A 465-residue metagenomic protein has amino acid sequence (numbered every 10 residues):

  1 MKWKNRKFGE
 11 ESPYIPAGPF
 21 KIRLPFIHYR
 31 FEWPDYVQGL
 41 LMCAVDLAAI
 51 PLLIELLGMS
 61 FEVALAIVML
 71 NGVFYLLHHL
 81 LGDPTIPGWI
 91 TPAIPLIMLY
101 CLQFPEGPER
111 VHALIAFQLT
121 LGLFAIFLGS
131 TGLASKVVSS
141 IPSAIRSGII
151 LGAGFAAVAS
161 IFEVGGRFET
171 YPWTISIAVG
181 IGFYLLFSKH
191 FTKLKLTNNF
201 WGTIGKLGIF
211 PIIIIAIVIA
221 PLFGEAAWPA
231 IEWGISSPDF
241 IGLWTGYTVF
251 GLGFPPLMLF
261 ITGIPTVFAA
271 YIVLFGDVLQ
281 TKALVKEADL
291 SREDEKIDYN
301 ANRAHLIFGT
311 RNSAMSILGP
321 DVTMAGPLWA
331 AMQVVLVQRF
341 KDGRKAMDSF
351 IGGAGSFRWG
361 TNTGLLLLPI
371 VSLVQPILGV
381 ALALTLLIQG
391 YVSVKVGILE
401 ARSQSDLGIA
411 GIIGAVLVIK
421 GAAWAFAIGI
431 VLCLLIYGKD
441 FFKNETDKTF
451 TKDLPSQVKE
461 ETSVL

Functional and structural regions predicted by a protein language model:
M1-F61, T197-Y299, T449-L465: Helix-loop-helix hairpins and the membrane-proximal interhelical loops of multi-pass alpha-helical transport proteins
P16-F31, Y36-I50, L81-I150, D294-L387: Helix-loop-helix junctions within the multi-pass membrane cores of secondary transporters/permeases
D46, F74-Y75, L121-A125, I212 (+6 more regions): Alpha-helical transmembrane segments of multipass membrane proteins
L57-L80: Loop-to-helix transition at the N-terminal end of transmembrane alpha-helices
F61-L65, I145-S147, L257-F260, E295-L306 (+1 more regions): Membrane-interfacial loop-to-helix junctions in multi-pass transporters
M69-G72, T91-P92, I217, C433-L434: Residue-level recognition of pore/gate-forming positions within transmembrane alpha-helices of multi-pass
R110-A226, G352-T462: Membrane-embedded alpha-helical modules
